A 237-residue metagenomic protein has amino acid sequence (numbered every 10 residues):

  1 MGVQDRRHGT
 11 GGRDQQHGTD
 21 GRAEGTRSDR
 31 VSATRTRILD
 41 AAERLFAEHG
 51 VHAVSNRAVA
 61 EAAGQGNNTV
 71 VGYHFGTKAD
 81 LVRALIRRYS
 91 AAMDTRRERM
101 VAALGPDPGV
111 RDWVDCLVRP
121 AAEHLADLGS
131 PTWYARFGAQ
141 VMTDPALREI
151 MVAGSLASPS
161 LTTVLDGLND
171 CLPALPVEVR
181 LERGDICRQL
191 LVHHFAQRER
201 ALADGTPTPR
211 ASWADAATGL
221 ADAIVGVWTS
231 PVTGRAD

Functional and structural regions predicted by a protein language model:
G2-H8, D20, S158-D237: C-terminal peripheral helix-coil segments that are non-catalytic and often amphipathic
G2-R6, D20-R27, D40-R44, H52-S55 (+2 more regions): Short glycine/proline-centered loop/turn elements that form peptide/ligand docking sites
R35-D40, F75-E98, A102: An amphipathic alpha-helix adjacent to DNA-recognition modules
L45, H52-D80, A84: Helix-turn-helix
N67, A79, G129, M142-L147 (+3 more regions): Short alpha-helix boundary/capping elements
E98-Y134: Hydrophobic alpha-helical connector segments
D112-D115, S130-Y134, A146-L172, E182: Amphipathic alpha-helical packing segments from all-alpha helical-bundle domains
L117, A121, A135-M142, C187-L191 (+1 more regions): Short alpha-helical scaffolding segments that buttress acidic/His motifs in well-ordered protein cores
